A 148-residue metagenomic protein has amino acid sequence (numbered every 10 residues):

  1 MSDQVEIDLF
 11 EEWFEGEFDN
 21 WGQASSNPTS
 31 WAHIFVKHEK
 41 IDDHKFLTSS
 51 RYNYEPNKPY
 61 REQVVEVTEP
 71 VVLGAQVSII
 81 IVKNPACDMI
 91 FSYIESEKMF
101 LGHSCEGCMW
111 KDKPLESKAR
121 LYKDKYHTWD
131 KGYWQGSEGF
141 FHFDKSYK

Functional and structural regions predicted by a protein language model:
M1-E6: Basic/polar N-terminal segments that are highly enriched at the extreme N-terminus, encompassing both cleavable
I7, W21-P28, Y54-K148: Calycin-type beta-barrel ligand-binding domains and close structural analogs
I7-L9, E15-D43: Short, solvent-exposed loop/hinge segments that bridge or flank secondary-structure elements
E17-W21, L47-S49, F100: Short Pro/Gly-enriched beta-strand edge/turn motifs at strand-loop
V36-E62: N-terminal glycine/threonine-rich, aromatic-flanked beta-hairpin/loop signature
